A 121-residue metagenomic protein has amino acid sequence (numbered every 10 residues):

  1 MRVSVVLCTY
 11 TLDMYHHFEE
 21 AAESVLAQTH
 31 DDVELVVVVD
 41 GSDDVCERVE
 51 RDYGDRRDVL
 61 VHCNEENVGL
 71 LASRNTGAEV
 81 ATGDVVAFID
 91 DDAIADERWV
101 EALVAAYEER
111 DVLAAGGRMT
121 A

Functional and structural regions predicted by a protein language model:
M1-S24: N-proximal low-complexity "stem/linker" segments adjacent to membrane-targeting elements
L7, V37-V38, G116-R118: Short beta-strand segments
A22-C63: Acidic donor-binding segment of Leloir-type glycosyltransferases
N64-A81: Glycine-rich, basic loop-to-helix element that forms the pyrophosphate-binding segment of sugar-nucleotide handling
V86: Short aromatic/hydrophobic "clamp" motif used to bind/position activated sugar donors
D90-I94: The conserved acidic donor/metal-binding loop of glycosyltransferases
R98-A121: Conserved donor NDP-sugar-binding/catalytic core segment of glycosyltransferases
